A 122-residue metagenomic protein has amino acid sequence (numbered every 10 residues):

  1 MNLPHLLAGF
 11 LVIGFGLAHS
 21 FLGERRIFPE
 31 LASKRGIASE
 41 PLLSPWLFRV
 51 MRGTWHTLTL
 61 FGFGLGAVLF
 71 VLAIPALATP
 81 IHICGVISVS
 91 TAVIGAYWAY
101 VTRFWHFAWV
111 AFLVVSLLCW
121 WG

Functional and structural regions predicted by a protein language model:
M1-G9, V71-P80, W120-G122: Helix-coil boundary and interhelical linker segments in multi-pass alpha-helical membrane proteins
L3, F15-L17, P29-S33, L72 (+1 more regions): Polytopic alpha-helical membrane-helix bundles and their juxtamembrane interface segments in multi-pass membrane
L3-R25: N-terminal signal-anchor transmembrane alpha helix
P4-L6, T79-C84, T102-A111: Short, aromatic-rich membrane-interface segments at the entry and exit of alpha-helical transmembrane domains
V12-H19, G62-L69, S88-W98, V115-C119: Helical transmembrane-bundle signal
R25-V50: Cytosolic, membrane-interface loops and tails of multi-pass inner-membrane proteins
P41-G85: Alpha-helical transmembrane segments and their cytosolic membrane-interface
I74, A92-W109, L118-G122: Membrane-helix boundary connector in multi-pass membrane proteins
